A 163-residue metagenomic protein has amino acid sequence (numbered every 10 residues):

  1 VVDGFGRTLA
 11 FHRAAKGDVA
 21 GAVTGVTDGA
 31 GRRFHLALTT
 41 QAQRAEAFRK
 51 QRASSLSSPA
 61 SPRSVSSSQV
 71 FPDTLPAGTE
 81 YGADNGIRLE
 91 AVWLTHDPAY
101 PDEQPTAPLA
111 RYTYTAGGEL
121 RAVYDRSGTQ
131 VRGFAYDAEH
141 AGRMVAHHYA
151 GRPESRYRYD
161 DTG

Functional and structural regions predicted by a protein language model:
V1-G163: Extended charged/polar low-complexity repeat regions
